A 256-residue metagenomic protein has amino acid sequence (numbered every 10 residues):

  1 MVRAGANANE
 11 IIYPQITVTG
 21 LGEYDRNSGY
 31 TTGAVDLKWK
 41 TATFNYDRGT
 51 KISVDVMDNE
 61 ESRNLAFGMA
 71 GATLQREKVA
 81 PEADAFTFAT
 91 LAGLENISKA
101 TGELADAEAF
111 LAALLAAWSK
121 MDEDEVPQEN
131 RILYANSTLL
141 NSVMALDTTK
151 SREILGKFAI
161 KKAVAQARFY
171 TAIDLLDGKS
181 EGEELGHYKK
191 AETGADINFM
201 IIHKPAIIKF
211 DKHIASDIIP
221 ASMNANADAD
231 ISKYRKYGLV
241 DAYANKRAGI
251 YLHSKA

Functional and structural regions predicted by a protein language model:
M1, F88-T90, N130-Y134: Short coil/turn segments at secondary-structure boundaries
A4-P14, L37-N45, K51, S62 (+3 more regions): Sequence/fold signature of self-assembling virion shell proteins
N9-W39: N-terminal low-complexity, intrinsically disordered segments
T17, S137-L139, K236: Short, flexible loop/turn elements at secondary-structure junctions
L21-Y24, S142-A145, A242-Y243: Short helix/loop capping segments that flank catalytic or ligand/cofactor-binding pockets
T32-E82: Long, hydrophobic/aromatic-enriched structural stretches that serve as scaffold segments
S62-A116: Hydrophobic alpha-helical segments and helix pairs
E95-A163: Extended, solvent-exposed, turn-rich assembly/linker loops in the middle of proteins
